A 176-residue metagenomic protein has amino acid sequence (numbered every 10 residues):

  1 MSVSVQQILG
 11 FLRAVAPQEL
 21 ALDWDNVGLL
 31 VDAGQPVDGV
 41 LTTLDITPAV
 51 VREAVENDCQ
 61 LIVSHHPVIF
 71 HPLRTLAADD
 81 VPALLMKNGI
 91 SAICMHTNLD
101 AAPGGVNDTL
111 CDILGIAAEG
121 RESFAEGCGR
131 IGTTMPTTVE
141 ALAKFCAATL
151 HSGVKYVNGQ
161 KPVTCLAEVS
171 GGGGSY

Functional and structural regions predicted by a protein language model:
M1-Y176: Hydrophobic structural segments
